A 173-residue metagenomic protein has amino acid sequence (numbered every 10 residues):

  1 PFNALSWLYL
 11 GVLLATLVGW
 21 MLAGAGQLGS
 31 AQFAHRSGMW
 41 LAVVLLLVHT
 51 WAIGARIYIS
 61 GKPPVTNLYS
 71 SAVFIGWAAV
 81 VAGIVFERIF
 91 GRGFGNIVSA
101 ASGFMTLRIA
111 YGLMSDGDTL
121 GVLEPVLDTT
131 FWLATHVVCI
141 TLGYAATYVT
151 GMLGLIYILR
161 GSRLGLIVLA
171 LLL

Functional and structural regions predicted by a protein language model:
P1-L173: Polytopic transmembrane helical bundles with strong interfacial aromatic enrichment
